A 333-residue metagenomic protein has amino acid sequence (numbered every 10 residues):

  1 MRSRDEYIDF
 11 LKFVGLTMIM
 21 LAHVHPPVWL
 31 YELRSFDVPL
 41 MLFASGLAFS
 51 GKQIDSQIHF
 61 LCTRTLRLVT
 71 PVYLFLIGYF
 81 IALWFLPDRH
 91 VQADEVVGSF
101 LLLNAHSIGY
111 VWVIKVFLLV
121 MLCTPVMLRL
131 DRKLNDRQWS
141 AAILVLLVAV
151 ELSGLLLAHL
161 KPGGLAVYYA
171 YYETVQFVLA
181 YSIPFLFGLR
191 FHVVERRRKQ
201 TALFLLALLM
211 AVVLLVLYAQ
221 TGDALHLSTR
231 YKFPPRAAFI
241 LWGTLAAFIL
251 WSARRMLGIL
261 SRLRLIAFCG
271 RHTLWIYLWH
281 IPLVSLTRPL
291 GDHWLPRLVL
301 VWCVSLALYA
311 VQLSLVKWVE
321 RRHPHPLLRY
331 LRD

Functional and structural regions predicted by a protein language model:
R2-D5, Q53-T63, M127-W139, F191-L203 (+2 more regions): Membrane-interface helix-boundary motifs at transmembrane edges
E6-Q53, L68-I77: Functionally critical transmembrane alpha-helices in membrane proteins and complexes, commonly lining
T17-V24, L76, L144-H159, A207-T221 (+1 more regions): Aromatic-anchored segments of alpha-helical transmembrane domains
Y31-R34, L83-P87, V91-R196: Hydrophobic alpha-helical segments with transmembrane-like composition
S35-P39, K52-G109, K115-V120, A207 (+2 more regions): Transmembrane alpha-helical segments and their boundary/interface "anchor" motifs in multi-pass integral membrane
F36-A44, V111-L122, T174-F187, F233-A246 (+4 more regions): Membrane-embedded alpha-helical segments of multi-pass membrane proteins, especially the transmembrane helices
R196-A267, H272: Alpha-helical transmembrane segments and terminal signal-anchor/GPI-anchor hydrophobic tails, characterized by long
R254-T273, L278-D333: C-terminal "closing" transmembrane helix and its immediate cytosolic amphipathic cap in multi-pass membrane proteins
